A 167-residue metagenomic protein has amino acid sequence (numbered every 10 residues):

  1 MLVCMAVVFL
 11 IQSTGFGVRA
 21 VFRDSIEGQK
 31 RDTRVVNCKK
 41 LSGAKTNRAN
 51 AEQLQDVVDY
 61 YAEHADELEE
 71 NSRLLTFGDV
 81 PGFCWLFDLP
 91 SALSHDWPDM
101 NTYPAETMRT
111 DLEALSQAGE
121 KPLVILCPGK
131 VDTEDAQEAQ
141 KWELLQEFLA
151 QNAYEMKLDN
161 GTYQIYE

Functional and structural regions predicted by a protein language model:
M1-A6: Membrane-interfacial entry segments at the cytosolic side of transmembrane helices
V8-E167: Extracytoplasmic
